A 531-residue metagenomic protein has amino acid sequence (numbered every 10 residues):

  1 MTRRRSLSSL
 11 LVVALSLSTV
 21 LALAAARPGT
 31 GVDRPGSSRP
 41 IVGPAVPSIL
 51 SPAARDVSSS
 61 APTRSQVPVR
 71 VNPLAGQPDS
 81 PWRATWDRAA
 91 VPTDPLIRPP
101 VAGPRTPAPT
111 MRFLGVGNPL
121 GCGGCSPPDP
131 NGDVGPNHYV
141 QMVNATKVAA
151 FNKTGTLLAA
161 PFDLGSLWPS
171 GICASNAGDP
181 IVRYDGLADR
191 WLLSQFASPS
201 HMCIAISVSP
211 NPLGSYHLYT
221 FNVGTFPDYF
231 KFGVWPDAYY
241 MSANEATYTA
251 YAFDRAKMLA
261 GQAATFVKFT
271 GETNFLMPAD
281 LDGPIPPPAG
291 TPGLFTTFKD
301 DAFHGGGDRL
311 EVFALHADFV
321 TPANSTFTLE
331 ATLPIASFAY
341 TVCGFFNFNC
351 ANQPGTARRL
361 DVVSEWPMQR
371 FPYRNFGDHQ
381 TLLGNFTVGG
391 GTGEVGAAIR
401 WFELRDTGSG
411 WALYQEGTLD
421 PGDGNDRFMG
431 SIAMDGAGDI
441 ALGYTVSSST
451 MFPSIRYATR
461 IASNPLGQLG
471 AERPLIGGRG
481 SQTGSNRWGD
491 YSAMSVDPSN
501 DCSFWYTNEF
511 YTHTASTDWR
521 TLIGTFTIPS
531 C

Functional and structural regions predicted by a protein language model:
T2-L11: Bacterial N-terminal signal peptides that target proteins for export
S6, L23-A24: Intrinsically disordered and other compositionally biased segments
L11-A22: Bacterial N-terminal signal peptides
R27-C531: C-terminal PAP-associated
